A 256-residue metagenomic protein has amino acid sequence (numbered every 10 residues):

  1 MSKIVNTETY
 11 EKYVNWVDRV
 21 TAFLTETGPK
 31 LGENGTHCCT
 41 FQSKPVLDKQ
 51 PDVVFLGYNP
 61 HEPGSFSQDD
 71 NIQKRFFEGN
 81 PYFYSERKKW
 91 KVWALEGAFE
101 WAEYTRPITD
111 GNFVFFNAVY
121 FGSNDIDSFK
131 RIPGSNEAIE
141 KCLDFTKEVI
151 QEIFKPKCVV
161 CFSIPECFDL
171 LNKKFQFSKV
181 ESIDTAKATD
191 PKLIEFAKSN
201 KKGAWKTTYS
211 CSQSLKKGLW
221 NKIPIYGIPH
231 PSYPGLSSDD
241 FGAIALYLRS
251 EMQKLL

Functional and structural regions predicted by a protein language model:
M1-D18, R131-D144, L170-L256: C-terminal capping/extension of enzyme domains
M1-K89, C142-F145, V149, Q213-N221 (+1 more regions): Active-site and ligand/interface coordination hotspots across diverse enzymes and nucleic-acid-associated assemblies
V53-F55, F113-F115, I225-G227: Conserved beta-strand scaffold positions in the cores of enzyme catalytic domains, especially in NTP/NDP-utilizing
N59-P63, V119-S123, I164-F168, H230-P234: Short, solvent-exposed loop/turn segments at secondary-structure junctions
F76-V92, Y120-E140: Surface-exposed cleft-lining segments at the edges of enzyme active sites
Y82-T109: Signature of the catalytic double-stranded beta-helix
P107-D127: Short, contiguous, well-structured surface segments enriched in hydrophobic/aromatic residues
T146-P165: Proline-aspartate-enriched helix->loop->beta-strand connector
